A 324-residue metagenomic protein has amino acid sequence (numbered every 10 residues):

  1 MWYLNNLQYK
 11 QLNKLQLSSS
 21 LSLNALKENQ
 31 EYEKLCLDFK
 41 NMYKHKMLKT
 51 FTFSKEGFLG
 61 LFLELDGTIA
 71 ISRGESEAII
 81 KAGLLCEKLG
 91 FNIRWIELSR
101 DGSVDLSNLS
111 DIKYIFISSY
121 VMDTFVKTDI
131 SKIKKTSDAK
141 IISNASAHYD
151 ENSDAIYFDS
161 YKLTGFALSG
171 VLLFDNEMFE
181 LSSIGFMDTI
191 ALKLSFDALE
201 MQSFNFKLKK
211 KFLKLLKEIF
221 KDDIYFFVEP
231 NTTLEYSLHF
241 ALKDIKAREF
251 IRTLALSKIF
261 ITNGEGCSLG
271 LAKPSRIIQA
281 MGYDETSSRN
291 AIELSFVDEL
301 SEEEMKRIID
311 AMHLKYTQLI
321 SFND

Functional and structural regions predicted by a protein language model:
M1-D324: Pyridoxal 5′-phosphate
